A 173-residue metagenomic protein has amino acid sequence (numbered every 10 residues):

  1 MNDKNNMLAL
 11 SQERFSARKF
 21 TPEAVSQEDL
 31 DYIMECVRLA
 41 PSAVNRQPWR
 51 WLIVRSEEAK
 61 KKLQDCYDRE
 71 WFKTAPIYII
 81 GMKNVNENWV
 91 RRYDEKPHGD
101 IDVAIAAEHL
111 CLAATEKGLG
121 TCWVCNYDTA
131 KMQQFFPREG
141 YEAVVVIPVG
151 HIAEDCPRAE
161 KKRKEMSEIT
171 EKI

Functional and structural regions predicted by a protein language model:
D3-L10, S16-A17, T21-A24, E87 (+1 more regions): C-terminal helix-cap and adjacent tail motif
L8-A9, D68-W71, R138: Short secondary-structure boundary/capping segments
L10-R14, S42-N45: Short, flexible turn/loop "capping" segments at secondary-structure junctions
D29, M34-E35, L39-A106: Glycine/small-residue-rich phosphate/adenosyl-binding loop
V37, I79, D94-F135, I147: Small-aliphatic-rich amphipathic alpha-helix that forms the alpha element of a beta-alpha
Q47, G120-W123, E142-A143: A short coil-to-beta-strand element that immediately follows conserved catalytic motifs
K83, N126, H151: Short secondary-structure boundary segments
Q133-E139, P157-E160: Short proline/glycine-enriched turn/loop segments at secondary-structure junctions
